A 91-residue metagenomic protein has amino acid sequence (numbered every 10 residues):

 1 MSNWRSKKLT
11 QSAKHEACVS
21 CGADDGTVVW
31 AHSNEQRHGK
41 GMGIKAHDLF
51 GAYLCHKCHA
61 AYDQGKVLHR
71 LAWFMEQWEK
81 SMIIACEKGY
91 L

Functional and structural regions predicted by a protein language model:
S2-Q11, G39-A46: Short, intrinsically disordered, charge-biased short linear motifs at domain edges
W4-A31: Short cysteine-rich loop/turn motifs with clustered Cys
A17, G51-L54: The −1 position to Zn-ligating cysteines in a subset of zinc-ribbon hairpins
A23, K57-A60: Short Cys/His-rich local motifs and their 1-3 flanking residues in nucleic-acid-associated proteins and small
G26-M42: Short recognition patches in nucleic-acid-associated and regulatory proteins
A31, Y53-H56: A generic structural signal for well-ordered alpha-helical surface patches
G39-L49, A60-L91: Polybasic, low-complexity binding patches
